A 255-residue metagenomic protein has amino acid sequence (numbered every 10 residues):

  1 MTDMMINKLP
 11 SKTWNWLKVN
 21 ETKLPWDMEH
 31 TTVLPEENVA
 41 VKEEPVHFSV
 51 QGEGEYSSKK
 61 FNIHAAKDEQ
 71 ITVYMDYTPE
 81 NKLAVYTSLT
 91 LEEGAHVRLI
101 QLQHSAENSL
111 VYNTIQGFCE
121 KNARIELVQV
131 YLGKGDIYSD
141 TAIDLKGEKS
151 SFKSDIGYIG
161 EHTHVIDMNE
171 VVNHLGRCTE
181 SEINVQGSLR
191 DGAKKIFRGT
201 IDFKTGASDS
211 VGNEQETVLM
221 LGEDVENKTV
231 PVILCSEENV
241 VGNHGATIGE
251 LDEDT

Functional and structural regions predicted by a protein language model:
M1-E53: Long, low-complexity, mixed-charge
P35-D254: Conserved beta-strand/loop scaffold segments within soluble protein domains that form the structured core and edges
